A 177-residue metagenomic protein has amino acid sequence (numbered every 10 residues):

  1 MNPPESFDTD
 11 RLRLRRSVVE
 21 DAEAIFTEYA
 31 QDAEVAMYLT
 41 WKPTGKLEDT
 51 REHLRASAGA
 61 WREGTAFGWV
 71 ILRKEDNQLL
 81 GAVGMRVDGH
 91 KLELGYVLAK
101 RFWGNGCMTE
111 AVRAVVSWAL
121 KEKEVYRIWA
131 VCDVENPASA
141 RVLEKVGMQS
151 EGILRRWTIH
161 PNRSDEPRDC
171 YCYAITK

Functional and structural regions predicted by a protein language model:
M1-A24, E28-A33, V70-K177: Acyl-donor (CoA/ACP) binding surface of acyl/acetyltransferases
S17, K46-E48, W61, N162: A short hydrophobic/aromatic micro-motif that marks alpha-helical segments and, especially, helix-coil
E34-A56, F67: Conserved GNAT-fold acetyl-CoA-binding loop/helix
E48, R55-A58, R127, R168: Juxtamembrane helix-loop transition sites at the ends of transmembrane segments in multi-pass membrane proteins
A58-G59, I159: Short beta-turn/strand-loop junction motif enriched in small, turn-promoting residues
G59-T65: Short loop/turn motifs at secondary-structure junctions and domain boundaries
